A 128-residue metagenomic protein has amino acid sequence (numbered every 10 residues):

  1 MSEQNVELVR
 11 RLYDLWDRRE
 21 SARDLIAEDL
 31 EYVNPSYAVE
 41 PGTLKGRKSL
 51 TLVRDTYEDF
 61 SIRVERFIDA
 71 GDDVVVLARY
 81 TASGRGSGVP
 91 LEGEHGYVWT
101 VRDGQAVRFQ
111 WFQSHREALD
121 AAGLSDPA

Functional and structural regions predicted by a protein language model:
M1-R10, T51-A128: A beta-strand edge to alpha-helix "cap/lid" segment located at domain peripheries
S2-D29: Short acidic-aromatic low-complexity motifs
R19, R23-D73: A solvent-exposed, acidic/Ser-Thr-rich amphipathic alpha-helical stretch
